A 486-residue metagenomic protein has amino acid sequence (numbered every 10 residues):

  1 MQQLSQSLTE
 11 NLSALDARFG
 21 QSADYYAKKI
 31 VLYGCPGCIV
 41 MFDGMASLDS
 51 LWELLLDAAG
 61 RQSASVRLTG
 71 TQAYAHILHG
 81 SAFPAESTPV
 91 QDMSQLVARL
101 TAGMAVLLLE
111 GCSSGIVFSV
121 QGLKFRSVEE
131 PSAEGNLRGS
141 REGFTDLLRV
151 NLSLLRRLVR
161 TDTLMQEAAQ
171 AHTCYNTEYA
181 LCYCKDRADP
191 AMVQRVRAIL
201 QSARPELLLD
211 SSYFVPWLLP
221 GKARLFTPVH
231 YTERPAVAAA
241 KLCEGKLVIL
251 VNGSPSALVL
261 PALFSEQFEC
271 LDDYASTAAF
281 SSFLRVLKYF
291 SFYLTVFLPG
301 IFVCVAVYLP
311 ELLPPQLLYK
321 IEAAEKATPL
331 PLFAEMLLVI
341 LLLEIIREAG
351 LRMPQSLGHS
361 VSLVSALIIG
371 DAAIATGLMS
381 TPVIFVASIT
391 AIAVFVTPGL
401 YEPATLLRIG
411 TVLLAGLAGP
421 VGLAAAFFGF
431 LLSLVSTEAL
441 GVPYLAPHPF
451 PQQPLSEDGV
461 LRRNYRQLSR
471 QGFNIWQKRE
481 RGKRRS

Functional and structural regions predicted by a protein language model:
M1-F297, E311, P315, V435-S486: Membrane-embedded alpha-helical signal segments
I301, P314-S486: Generic detector of multi-pass transmembrane helix bundles and their immediately adjacent loops in polytopic membrane
